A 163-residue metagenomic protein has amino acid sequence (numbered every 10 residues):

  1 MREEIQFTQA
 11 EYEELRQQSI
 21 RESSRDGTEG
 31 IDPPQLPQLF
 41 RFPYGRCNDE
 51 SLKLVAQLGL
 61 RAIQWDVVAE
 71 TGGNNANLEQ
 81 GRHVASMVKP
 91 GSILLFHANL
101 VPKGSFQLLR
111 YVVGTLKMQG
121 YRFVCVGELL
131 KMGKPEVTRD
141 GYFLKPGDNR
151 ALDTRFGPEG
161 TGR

Functional and structural regions predicted by a protein language model:
M1-R122, V126-L144: Catalytic domains of cell-wall/extracellular-matrix polysaccharide-remodeling enzymes, centered on de-N-acetylation
K131-R163: C-terminal accessory extensions appended to soluble enzyme cores
